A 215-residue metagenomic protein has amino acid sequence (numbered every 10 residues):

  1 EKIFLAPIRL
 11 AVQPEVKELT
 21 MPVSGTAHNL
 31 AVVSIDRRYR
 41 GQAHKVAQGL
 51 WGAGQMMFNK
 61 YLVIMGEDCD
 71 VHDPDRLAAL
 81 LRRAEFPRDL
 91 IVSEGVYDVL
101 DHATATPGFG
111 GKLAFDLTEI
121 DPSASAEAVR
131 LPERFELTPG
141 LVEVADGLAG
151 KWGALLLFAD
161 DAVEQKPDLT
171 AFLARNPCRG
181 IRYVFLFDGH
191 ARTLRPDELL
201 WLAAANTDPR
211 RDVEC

Functional and structural regions predicted by a protein language model:
E1-C215: Charged, compositionally biased interaction regions
